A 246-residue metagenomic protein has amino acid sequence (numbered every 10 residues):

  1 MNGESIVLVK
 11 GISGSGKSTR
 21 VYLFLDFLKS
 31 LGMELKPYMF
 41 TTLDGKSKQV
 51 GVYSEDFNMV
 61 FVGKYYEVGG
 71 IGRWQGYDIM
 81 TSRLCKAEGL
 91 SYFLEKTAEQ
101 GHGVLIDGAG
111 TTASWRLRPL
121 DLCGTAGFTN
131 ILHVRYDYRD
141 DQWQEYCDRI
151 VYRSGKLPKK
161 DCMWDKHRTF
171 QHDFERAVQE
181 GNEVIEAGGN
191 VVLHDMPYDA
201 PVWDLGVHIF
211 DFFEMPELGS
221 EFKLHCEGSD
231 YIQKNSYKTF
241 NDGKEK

Functional and structural regions predicted by a protein language model:
V9: Hydrophobic anchor at the beta1->P-loop junction of P-loop NTPases
S13: The conserved Walker
G16: Conserved glycine(s) of the Walker
T19-M33: A conserved segment at the C-terminal end of the G1
L31-Q49: Short beta-strand-centered segment that lines the nucleotide-binding/catalytic pocket of NTP-utilizing
G45-A109: Conserved nucleotide-sensing/catalytic segment adjacent to the nucleotide-binding pocket in NTP-handling enzymes
D107-G108, A126-I150: Conserved phosphate-donor/acceptor-positioning beta-strand/loop module used by diverse small-molecule
V178-K246: NTP-dependent small-molecule kinase module
